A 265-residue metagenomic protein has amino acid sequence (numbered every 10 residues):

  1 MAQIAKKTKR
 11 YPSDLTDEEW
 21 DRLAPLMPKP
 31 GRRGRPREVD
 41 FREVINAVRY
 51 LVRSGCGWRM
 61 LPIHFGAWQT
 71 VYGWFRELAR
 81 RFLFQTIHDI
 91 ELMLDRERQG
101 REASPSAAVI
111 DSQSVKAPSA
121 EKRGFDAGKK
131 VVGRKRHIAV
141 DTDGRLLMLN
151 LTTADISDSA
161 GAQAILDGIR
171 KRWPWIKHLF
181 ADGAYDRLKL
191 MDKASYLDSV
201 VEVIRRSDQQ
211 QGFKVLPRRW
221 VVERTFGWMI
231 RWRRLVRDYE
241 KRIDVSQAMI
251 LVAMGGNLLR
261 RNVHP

Functional and structural regions predicted by a protein language model:
M1-P265: Short alpha-helical elements
